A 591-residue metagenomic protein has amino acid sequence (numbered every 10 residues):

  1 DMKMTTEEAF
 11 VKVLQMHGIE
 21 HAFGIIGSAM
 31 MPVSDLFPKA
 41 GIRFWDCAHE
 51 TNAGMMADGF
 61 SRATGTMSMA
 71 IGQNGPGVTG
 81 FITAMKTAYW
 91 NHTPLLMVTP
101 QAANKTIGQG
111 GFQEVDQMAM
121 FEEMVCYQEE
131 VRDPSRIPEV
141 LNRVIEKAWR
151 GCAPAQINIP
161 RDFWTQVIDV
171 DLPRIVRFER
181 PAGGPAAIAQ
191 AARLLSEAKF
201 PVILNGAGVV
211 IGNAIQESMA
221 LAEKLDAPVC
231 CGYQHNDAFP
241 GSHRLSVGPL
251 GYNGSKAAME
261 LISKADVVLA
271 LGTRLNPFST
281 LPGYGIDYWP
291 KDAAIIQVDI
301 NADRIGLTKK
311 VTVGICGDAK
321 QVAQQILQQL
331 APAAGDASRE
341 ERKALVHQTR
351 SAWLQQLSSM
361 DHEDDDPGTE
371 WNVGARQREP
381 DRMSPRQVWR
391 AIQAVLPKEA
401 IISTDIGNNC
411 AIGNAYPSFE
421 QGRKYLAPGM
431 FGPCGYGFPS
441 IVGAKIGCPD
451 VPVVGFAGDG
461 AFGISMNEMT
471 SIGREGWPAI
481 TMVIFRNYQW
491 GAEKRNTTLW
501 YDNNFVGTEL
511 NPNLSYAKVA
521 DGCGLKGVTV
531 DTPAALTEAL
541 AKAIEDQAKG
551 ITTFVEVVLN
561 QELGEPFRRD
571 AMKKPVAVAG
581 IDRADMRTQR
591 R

Functional and structural regions predicted by a protein language model:
D1-A337, E370-W371, V395-K398, W477-M482 (+1 more regions): N-terminal alpha/beta PP-like core and its mobile active-site loop of ThDP/TPP-dependent enzymes
M4, P134, P185, P380-R382 (+2 more regions): Short, solvent-exposed loop/helix junctions and linker helices that flank or host conserved functional motifs
E7-F10, I25-S28, V33-D35, S351-C448: Active-site diphosphate/adenylate-binding microenvironment
N52, D116, N213, S384-Q387 (+2 more regions): A generic structural signal for residues located within well-ordered alpha-helices of large catalytic or ligand-binding
V98, T106-G108, F112-Q113, I262 (+4 more regions): Thiamine diphosphate
S135, N158, R193, D292-I406 (+2 more regions): Phosphate/pyrophosphate-binding active-site segments
S279, G283-I286, I326-A334, S338-L354 (+6 more regions): Hydrophobic, well-ordered secondary-structure segments that either form specific early membrane-associated helices used
